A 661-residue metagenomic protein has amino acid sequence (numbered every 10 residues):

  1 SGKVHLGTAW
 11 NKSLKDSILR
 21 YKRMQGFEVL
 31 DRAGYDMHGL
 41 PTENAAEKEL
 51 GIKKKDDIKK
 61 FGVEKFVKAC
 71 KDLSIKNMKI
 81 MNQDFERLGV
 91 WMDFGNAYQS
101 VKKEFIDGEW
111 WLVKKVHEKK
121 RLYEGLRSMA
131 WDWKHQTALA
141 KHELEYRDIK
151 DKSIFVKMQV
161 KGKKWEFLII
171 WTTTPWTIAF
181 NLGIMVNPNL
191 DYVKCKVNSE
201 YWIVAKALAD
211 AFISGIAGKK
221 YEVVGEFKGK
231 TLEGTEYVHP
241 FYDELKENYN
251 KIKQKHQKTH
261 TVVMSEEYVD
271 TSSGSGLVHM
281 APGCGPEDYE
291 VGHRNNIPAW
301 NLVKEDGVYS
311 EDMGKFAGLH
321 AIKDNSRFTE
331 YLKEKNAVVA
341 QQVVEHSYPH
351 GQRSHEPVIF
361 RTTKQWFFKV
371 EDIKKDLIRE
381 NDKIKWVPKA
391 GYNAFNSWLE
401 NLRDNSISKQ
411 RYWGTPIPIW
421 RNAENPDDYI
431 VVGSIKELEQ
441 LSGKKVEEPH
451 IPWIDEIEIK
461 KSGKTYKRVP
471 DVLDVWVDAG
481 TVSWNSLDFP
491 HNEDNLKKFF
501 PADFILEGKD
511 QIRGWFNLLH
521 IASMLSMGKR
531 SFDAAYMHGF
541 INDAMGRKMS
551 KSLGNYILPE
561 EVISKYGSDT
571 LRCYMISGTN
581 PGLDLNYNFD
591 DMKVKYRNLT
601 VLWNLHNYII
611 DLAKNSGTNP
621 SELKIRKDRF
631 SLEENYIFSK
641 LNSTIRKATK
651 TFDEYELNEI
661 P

Functional and structural regions predicted by a protein language model:
S1, L40, E47-G51, A69-D84 (+3 more regions): Conserved oxyanion/phosphate-binding beta-strand-loop segments in alpha/beta enzyme cores
S1-E200, A281-M313, A337-L377, L399 (+5 more regions): N-terminal, positively charged nucleic-acid-binding surface of large information/translation enzymes
S1-V4, V63-V67, M92-Q99, D270-V278 (+7 more regions): Glycine- and acidic
E28, F180-L182, L190-K304, V370-D372 (+1 more regions): Catalytic alpha/beta core of large soluble enzyme barrels
L40, K48, I52-K53, K76 (+8 more regions): Long, charged, mostly alpha-helical binding arms that flank functional sites
G95, K102-L139, E143-Y146, K157-K161 (+4 more regions): Gly/Pro-rich turn-and-neighbor structural signature
G229, E233-G234, K315-N325: A glycine-biased structural micro-motif
Y268, N295-G307, R411-W413, G433-D584: Alpha-helical recognition segments enriched in aromatics with Gly/Pro capping that present substrate-recognition
